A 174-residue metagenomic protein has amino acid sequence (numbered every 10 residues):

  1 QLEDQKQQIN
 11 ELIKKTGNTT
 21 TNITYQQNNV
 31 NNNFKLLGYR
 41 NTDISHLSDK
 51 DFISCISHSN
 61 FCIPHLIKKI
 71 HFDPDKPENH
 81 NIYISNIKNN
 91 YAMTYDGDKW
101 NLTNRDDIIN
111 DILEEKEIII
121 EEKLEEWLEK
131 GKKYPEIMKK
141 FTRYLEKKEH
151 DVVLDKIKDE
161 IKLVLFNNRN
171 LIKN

Functional and structural regions predicted by a protein language model:
Q7-N10, K14-N174: Extended amphipathic coiled-coil helices
